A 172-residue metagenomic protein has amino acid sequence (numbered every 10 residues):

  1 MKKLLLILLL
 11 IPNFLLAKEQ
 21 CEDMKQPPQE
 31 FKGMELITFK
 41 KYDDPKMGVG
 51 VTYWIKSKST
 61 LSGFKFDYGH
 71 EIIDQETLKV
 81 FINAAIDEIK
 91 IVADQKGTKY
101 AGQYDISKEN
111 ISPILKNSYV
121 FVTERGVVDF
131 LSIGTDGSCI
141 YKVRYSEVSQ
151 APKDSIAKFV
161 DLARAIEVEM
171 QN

Functional and structural regions predicted by a protein language model:
L4-N13: Sec-dependent N-terminal signal peptides
K18-K58: N-terminal "mature-domain start" segment
Q29-P45, I91-E109: Short secondary-structure junctions
K46-G50, T60-L61, T123-L131: Short, surface-exposed coil-to-beta transition loops
G50-A84: A short acidic-to-branched-hydrophobic micro-motif
I73-A101: Long, charged/polar, surface-exposed segments that mediate recognition or autoinhibition
D94-S132: Signature of long, low-cysteine stretches enriched in small and polar/charged residues
V143-N172: Surface-exposed amphipathic alpha-helical segments
